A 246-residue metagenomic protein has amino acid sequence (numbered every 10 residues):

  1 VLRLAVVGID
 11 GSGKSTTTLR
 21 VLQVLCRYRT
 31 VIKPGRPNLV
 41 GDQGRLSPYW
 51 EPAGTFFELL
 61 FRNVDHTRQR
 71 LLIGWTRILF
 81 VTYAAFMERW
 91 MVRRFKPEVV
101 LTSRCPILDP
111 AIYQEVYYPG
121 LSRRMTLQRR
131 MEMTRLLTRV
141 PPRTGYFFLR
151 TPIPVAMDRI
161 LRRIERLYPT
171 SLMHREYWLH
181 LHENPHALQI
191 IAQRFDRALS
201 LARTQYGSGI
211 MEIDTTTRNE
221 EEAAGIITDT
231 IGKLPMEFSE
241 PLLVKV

Functional and structural regions predicted by a protein language model:
V6: Hydrophobic anchor at the beta1->P-loop junction of P-loop NTPases
I9: P-loop (Walker A) phosphate-binding loop of NTP-binding proteins
K14: Conserved lysine of the Walker
T17: Hydrophobic positions on the alpha1 helix immediately C-terminal to the Walker A/P-loop
Q23-K33: Post-Walker A helix-loop "phosphate-sensing" segment adjacent to the P-loop in P-loop NTPases
L39-L127: ATP-dependent small-molecule kinase phosphotransfer cores that center on conserved nucleotide phosphate-binding segments
L108-R194: A glycine- and Lys/Arg-enriched "phosphate-lid" helix/loop adjacent to the NTP-binding pocket of small-molecule kinases
D158-V246: NTP-dependent small-molecule kinase module
